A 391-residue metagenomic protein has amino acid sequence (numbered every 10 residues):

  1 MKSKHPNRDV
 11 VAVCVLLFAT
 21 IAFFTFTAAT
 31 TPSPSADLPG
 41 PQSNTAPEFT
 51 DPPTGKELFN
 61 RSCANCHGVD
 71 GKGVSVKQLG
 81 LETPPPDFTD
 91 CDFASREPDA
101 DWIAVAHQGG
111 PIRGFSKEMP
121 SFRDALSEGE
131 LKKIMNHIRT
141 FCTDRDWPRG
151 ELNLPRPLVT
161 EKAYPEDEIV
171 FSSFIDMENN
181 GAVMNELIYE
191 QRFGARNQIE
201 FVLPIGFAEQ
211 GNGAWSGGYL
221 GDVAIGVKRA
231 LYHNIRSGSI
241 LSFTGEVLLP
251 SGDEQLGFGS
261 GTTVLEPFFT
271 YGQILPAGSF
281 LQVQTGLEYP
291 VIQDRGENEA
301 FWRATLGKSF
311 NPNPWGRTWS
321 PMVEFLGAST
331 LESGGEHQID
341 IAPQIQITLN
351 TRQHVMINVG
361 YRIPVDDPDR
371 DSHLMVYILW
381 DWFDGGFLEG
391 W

Functional and structural regions predicted by a protein language model:
M1-R8: N-terminal secretory signal peptides that target proteins for export/translocation
C14-T25: Bacterial N-terminal signal peptides
P32-L58: Electrostatic cytochrome c docking/interface patches
F49, K56, G68-A104, P155 (+3 more regions): Gly/Gly-Pro-rich "capping" loops immediately C-terminal to redox-active cysteine motifs in periplasmic/lumenal
G55, F59-D70, M119, I134-I138: The canonical Cys-X-X-Cys-His
S62, G129, M135-R149: Aromatic- and Gly/Pro-enriched helix-to-coil junctions and flexible linker segments
G80-R139: Extracytoplasmic electron-transfer domains, predominantly the class I c-type cytochrome c fold
G129, R145-W391: Transmembrane beta-barrel domains of Gram-negative outer membranes and organellar outer membranes
